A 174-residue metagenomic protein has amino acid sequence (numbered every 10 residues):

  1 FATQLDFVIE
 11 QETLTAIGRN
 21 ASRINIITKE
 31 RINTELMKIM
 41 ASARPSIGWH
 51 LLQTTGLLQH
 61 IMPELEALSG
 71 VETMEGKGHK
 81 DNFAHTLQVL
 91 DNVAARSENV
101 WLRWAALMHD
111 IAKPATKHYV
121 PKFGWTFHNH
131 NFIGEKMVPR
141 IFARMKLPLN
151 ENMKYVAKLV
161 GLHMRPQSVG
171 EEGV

Functional and structural regions predicted by a protein language model:
F1-L107, I111-N129, I133-M153, G161 (+1 more regions): Glycine- and charge-enriched loop/helix tracts that form the active or gating conduit in phosphate/cation-handling
A157: Active-site-proximal substrate-binding core of FAD-dependent oxidoreductases
V169-V174: Short, intrinsically disordered, charge-balanced linker/junction segments flanking boundaries in proteins
